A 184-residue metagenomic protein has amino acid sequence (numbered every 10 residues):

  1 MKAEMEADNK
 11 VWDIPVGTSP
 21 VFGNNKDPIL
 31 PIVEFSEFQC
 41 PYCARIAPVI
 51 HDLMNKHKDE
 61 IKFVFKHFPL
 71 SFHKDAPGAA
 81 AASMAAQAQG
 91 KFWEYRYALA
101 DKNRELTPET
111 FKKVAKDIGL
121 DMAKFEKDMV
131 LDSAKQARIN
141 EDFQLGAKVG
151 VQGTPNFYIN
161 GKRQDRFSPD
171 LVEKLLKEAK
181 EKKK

Functional and structural regions predicted by a protein language model:
M1-S71, A134-G153, E181-K184: Extracytoplasmic thiol/disulfide redox context detector
L30, P41-A44, H73-P77, A86-G90 (+5 more regions): Soluble non-cytosolic domains of exported or imported proteins
F35, K113-K184: C-terminal cap of thioredoxin/glutaredoxin-like
C40-C43, A82, F125, F157: Hydrophobic packing within well-folded, soluble alpha/beta domains
M54, S83, L176-A179: A conserved amphipathic alpha-helix that caps or lines the catalytic cleft of carbohydrate- and lipid-modifying enzymes
K56-A115: Structural microenvironment flanking redox-active thiols in thiol-disulfide oxidoreductases
